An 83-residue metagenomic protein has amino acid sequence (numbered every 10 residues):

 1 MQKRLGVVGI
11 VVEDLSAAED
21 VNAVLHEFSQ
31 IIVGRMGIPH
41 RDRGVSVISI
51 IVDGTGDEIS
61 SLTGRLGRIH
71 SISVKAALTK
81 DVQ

Functional and structural regions predicted by a protein language model:
M1-Q83: Long, contiguous binding/interaction regions
